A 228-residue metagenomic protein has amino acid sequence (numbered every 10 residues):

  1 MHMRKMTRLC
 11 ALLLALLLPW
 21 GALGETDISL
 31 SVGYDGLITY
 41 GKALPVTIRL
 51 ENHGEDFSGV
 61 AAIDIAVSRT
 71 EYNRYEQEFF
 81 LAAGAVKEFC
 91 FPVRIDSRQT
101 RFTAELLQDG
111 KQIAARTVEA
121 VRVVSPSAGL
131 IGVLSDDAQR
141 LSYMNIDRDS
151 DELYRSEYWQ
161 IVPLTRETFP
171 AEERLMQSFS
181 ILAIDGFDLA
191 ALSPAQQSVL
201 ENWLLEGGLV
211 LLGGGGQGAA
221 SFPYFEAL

Functional and structural regions predicted by a protein language model:
C10-P19: Bacterial N-terminal signal peptides
G36-K42: Short, solvent-exposed loop/linker segments at the N-terminal edge of repeated beta-sheet extracellular domains
K42, Q99-I181, D185-F187, G216: Aromatic-Pro/Gly-enriched surface loop or interdomain linker that acts as a lid/target-recognition segment
P45-E51, P92: Short edge beta-strand/loop segments characteristic of extracellular beta-sandwich folds
H53-T70: Short acidic, flexible loop segments centered on an aromatic residue
I65-Q77, A83-A85: Short beta-strand and strand-turn-strand segments in soluble, beta-rich domains
E78-F79, A85, F89-R98: Short, hydrophobic beta-strand segments
R174, I184-L228: A glycine-rich, often tryptophan-bearing local segment used as a flexible ligand/cofactor-contacting loop or short
